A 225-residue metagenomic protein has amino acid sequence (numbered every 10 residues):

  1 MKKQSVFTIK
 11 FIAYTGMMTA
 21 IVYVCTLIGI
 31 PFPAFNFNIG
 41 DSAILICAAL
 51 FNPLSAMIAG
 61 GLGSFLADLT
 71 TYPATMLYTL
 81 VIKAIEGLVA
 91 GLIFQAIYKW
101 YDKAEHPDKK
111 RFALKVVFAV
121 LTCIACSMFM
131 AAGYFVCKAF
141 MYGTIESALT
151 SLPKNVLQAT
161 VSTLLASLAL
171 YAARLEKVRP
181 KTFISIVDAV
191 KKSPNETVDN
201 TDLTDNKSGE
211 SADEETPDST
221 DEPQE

Functional and structural regions predicted by a protein language model:
M1-E225: Loop-helix junctions at membrane interfaces
